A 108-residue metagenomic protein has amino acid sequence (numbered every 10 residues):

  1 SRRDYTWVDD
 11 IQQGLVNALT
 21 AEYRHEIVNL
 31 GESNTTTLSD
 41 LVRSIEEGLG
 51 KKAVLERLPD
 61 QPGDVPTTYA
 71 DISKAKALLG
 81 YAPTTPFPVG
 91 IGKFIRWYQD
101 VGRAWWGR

Functional and structural regions predicted by a protein language model:
S1-R3, Q61: Short, cationic motifs built from Arg/Lys/His that form the positively charged side of catalytic pockets
R3, V8-D10, N17-N29, N34-T37 (+1 more regions): Glycine/proline-rich active-site loop of Rossmann-fold NAD(P)-dependent oxidoreductases
V8, I27, Q61-A82, P86 (+1 more regions): Conserved C-terminal active-site "lid" loop/helix of NAD(P)H-dependent oxidoreductases that clamps the redox cofactor
I11, L15, L30, L41 (+2 more regions): Non-catalytic, hydrophobic alpha-helical segments
V16-N17, R43-E46, I95-R96: Solvent-exposed alpha-helix faces
A18-E22, L78, W97-V101: Generic structural signal for alpha-helix termini and adjacent loop/cap motifs
H25-V28, T36-V42, G50-T67, I72: C-terminal "lid/loop" region of Rossmann-like NAD(P)-dependent oxidoreductases
S73, F87-R108: Amphipathic terminal alpha-helices
